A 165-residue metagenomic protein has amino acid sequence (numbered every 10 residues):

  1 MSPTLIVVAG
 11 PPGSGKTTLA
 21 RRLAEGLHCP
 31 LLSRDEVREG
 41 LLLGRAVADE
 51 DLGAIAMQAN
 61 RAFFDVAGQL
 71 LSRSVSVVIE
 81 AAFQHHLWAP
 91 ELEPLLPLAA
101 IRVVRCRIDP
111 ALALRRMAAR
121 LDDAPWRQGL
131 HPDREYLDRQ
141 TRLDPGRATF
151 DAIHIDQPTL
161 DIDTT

Functional and structural regions predicted by a protein language model:
L5: Walker A (P-loop) ATP-phosphate-binding motif of ABC ATPase nucleotide-binding domains
V8: Hydrophobic anchor at the beta1->P-loop junction of P-loop NTPases
P12: The conserved Walker
G15: Conserved glycine(s) of the Walker
T18-R73: Conserved substrate/cofactor phosphate-moiety recognition/catalytic segment in nucleotide-dependent phosphotransferases
I55-A100: Glycine-rich phosphate-binding loop used to anchor ATP phosphates in small-molecule kinases, encompassing both
L96-R120, I162: Conserved phosphate-donor/acceptor-positioning beta-strand/loop module used by diverse small-molecule
D122-T165: Small-molecule kinase domains that catalyze NTP-dependent phosphoryl transfer to phosphate-bearing small molecules
